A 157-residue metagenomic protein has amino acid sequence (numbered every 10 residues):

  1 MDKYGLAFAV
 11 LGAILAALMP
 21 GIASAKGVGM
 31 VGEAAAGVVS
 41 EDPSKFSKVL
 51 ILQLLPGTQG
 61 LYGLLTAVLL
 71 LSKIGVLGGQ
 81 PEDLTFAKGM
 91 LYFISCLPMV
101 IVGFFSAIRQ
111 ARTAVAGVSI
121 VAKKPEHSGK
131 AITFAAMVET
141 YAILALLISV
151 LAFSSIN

Functional and structural regions predicted by a protein language model:
M1-N157: Hydrophobic, small-residue-rich transmembrane alpha-helices and their short perimembrane loops in multi-pass membrane
